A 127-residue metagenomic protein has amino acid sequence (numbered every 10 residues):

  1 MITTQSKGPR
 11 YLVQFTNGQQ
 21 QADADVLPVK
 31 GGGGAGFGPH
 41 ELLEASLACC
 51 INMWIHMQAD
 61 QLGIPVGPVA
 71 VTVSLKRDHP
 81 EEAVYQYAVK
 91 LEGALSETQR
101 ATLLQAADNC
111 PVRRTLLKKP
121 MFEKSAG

Functional and structural regions predicted by a protein language model:
M1-A45, M53-G127: Extended beta-strand/beta-hairpin segments
C50: Alpha-helical metal-binding/catalytic segments enriched in His/Glu/Asp
